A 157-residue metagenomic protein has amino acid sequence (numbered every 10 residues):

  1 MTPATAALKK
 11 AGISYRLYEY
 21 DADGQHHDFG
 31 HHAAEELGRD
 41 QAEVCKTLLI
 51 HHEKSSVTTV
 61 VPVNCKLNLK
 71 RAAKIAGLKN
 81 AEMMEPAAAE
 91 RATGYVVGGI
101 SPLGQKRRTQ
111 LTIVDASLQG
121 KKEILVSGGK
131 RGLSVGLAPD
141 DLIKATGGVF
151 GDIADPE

Functional and structural regions predicted by a protein language model:
M1-E157: Extended, low-hydrophobicity, polar/charged segments
